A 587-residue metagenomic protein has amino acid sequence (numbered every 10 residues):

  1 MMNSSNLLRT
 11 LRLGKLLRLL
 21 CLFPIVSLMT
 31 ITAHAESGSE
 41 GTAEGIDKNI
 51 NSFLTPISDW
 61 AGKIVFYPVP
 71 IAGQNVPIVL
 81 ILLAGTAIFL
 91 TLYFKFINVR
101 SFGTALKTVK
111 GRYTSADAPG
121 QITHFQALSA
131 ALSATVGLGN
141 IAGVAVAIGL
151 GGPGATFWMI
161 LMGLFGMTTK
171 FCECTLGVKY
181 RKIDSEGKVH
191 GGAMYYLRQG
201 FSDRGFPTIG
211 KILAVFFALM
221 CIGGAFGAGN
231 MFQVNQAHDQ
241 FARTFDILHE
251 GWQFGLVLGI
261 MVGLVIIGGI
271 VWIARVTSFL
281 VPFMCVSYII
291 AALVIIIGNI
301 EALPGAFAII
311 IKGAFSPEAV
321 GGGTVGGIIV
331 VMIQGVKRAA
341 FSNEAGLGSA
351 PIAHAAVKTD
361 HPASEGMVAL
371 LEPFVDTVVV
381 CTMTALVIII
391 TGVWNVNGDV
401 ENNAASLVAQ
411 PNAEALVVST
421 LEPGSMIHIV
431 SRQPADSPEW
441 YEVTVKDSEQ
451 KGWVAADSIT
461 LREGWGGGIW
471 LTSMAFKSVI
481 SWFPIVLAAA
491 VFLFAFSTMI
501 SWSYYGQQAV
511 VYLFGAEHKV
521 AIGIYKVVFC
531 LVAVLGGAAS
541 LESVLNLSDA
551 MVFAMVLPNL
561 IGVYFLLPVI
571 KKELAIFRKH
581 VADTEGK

Functional and structural regions predicted by a protein language model:
R12-L138, I148-A155, G166, A455 (+1 more regions): N-terminal alpha-helical transmembrane segments of multi-pass membrane transport and channel/translocase proteins
E36-G38, E173-R181, L293-I309, G321-G326 (+3 more regions): Extracellular/periplasmic helix-exit of transmembrane alpha-helices
A72-R100, G149-K188, C381, F483 (+1 more regions): Extracellular loop-to-transmembrane helix junctions
L82-L83, L90, F94-L106, L213 (+5 more regions): Membrane-interface loop-to-helix entry segments
L90-T91, L132-S133, M162-G187, R198-N235 (+2 more regions): Helix-loop-helix module between adjacent transmembrane segments
D117-G149, L176-G200, L219-I222, V325-F374 (+1 more regions): Alpha-helical membrane segments and immediately flanking helix-loop junctions that form or couple to the substrate/ion
V396-A413, S419-P423, V430-A435: SH3-family beta-barrel domains
S419-A456: SH3/SH3-like beta-barrel superfamily modules
